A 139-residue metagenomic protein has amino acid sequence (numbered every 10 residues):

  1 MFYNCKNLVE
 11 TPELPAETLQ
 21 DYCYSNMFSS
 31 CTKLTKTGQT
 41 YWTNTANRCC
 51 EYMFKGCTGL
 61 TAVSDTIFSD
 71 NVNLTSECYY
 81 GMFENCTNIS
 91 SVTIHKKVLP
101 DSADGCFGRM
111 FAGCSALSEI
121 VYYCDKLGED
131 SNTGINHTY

Functional and structural regions predicted by a protein language model:
Y3-D21, S29-R48, K55-S76, E84-A103 (+1 more regions): Structural signature of tandem-repeat unit edges
G134-Y139: Short, intrinsically disordered, charge-balanced linker/junction segments flanking boundaries in proteins
